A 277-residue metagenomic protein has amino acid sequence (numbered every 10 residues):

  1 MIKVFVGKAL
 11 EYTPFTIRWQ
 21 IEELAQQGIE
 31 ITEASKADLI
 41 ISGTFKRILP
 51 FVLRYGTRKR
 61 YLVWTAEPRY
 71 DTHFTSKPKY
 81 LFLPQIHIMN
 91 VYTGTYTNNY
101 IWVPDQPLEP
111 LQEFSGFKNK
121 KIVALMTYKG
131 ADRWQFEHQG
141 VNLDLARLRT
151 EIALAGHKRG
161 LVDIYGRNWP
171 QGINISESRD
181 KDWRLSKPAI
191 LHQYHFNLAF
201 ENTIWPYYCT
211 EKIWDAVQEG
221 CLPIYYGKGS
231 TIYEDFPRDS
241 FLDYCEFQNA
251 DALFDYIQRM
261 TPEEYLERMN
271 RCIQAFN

Functional and structural regions predicted by a protein language model:
M1-I29, A34-Y165, P170, N174-N277: Pol beta-like nucleotidyltransferase catalytic core
